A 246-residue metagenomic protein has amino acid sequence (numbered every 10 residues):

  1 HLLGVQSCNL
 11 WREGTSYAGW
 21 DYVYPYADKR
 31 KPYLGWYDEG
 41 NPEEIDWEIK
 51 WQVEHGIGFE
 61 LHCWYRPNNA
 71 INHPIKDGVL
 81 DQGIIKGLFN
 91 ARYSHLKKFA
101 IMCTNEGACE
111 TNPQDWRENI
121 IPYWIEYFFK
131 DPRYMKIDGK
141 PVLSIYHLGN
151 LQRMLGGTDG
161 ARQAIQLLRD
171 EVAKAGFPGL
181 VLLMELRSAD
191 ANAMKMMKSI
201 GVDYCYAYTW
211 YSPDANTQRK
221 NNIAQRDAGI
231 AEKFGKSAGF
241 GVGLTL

Functional and structural regions predicted by a protein language model:
H1-L246: Glycan-processing catalytic domains of CAZymes
